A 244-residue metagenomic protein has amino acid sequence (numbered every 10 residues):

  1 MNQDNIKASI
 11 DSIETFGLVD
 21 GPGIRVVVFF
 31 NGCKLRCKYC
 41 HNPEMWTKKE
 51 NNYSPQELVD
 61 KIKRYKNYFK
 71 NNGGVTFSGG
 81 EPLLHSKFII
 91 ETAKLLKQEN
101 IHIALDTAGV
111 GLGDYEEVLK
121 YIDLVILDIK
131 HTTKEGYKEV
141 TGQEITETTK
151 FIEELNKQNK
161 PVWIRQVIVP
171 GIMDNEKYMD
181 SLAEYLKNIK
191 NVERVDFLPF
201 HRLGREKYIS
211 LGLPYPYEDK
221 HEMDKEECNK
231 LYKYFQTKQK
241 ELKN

Functional and structural regions predicted by a protein language model:
M1-F30, L35-E50, R64-N71: N-terminal [4Fe-4S]-dependent radical SAM core
M1-P22, P170-N244: Auxiliary Fe-S-binding modules of radical SAM enzymes
G32, Y53, E226: Conserved active-site and cofactor/substrate-binding residues in soluble primary-metabolism enzymes
P43-K48, K138-E144, G212-K220: Short glycine-enriched, charge-decorated loop/helix-capping segments at active-site entrances that position
E50-D60: Short cysteine/histidine-rich metal-coordination sites, predominantly Zn2+-binding motifs
V59, K63-N67, N71-G74, G79 (+2 more regions): Conserved AdoMet/S-adenosylmethionine-binding subsite of the radical SAM
